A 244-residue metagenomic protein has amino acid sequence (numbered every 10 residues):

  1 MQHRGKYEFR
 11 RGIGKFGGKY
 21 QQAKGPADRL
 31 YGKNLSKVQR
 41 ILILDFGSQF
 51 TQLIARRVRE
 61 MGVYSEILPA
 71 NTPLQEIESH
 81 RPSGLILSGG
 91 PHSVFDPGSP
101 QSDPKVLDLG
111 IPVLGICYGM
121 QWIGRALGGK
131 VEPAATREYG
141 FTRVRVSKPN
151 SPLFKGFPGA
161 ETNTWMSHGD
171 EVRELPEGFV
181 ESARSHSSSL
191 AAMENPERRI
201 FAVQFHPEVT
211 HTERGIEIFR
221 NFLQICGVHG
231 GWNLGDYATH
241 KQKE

Functional and structural regions predicted by a protein language model:
H3, Y7-F9, F16, Y20-Q22: Cationic, low-complexity basic patches in intrinsically disordered or flexible, solvent-exposed regions
Y20, K24, G156-F157: Short, intrinsically disordered, low-complexity terminal segments
P26-Y31: Short, low-complexity intrinsically disordered segments enriched in A/P/G/S/L with frequent Arg, especially at protein
K33-G84, S93, Q101, L107-L109 (+1 more regions): RNA-binding accessory domains that recognize and position tRNA/RNA substrates
I86-S88: Structural motif
G110-L114: Conserved pre-ATP/AMP-binding loop-to-beta segment of ANL
G115, G119, G124: Gly/Ala-rich beta-loop-alpha elbow adjacent to hydrolase catalytic centers
